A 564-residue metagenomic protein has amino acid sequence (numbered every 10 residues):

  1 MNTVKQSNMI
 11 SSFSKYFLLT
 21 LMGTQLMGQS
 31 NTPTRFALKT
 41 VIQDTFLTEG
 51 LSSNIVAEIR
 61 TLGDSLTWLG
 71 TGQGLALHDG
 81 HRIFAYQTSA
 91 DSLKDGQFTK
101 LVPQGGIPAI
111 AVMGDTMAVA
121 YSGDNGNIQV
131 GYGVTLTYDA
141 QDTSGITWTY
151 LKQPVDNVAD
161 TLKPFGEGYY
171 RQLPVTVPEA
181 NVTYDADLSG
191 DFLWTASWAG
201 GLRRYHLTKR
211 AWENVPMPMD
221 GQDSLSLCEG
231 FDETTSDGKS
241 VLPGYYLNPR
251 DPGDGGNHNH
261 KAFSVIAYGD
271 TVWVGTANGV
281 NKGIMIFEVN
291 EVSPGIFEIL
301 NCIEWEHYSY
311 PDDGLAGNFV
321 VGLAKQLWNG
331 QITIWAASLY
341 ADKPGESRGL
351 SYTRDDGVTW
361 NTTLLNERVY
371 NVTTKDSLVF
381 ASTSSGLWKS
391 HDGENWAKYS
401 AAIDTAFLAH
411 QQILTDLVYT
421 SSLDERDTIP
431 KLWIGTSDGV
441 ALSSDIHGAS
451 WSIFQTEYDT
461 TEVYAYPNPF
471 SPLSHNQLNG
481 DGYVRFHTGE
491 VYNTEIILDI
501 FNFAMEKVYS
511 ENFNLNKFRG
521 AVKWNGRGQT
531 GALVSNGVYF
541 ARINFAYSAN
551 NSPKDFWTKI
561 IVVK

Functional and structural regions predicted by a protein language model:
D44-A76: Beta-strand-rich domains and repeat architectures in extracellular enzymes and scaffolds, especially beta-propellers
D44-T48, Q87-L101, I146-V177, V215-G255 (+3 more regions): Surface-exposed loop and turn segments in beta-propeller and other repeat-based domains that flank or scaffold
L66-L69, M117-V119, F192-T195, T271-V274 (+6 more regions): Conserved beta-propeller blade signature
G74-A76, V130-L136, G201-R203, G279-K282 (+4 more regions): A short loop-to-beta-strand structural motif that recurs across blades of beta-propeller domains
D416-E462, S471: Blade-level signature of beta-propeller repeat domains, shared across WD40, Kelch, NHL, RCC1 and BNR/Asp-box propellers
D459-D499, W524, A549-N551: Glycine-centered coil/turn sites that cap beta-strands in beta-rich domains
I496-V508, Y539: Short, glycine-anchored, charge-dense loop/turn motifs used at functional sites
F540-K564: C-terminal tail/sorting-segment detector
